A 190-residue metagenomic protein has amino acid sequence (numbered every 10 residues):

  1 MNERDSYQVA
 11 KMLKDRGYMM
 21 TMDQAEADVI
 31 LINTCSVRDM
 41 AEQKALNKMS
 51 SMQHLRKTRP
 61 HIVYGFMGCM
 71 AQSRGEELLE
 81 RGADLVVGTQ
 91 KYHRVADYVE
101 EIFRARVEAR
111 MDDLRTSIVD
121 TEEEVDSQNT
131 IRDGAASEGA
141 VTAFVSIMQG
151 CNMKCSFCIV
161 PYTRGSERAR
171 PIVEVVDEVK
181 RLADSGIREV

Functional and structural regions predicted by a protein language model:
M1-V190: Proteins enriched for Cys/Gly/acidic motifs involved in redox and nucleic-acid/cofactor modification
